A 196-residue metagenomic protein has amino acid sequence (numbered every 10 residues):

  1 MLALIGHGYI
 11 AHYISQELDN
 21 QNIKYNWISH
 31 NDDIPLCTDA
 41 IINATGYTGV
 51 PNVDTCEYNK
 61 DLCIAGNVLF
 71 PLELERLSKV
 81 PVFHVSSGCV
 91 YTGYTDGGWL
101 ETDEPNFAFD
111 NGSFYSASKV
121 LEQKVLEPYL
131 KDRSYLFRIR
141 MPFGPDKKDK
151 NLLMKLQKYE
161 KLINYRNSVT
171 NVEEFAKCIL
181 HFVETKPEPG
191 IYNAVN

Functional and structural regions predicted by a protein language model:
M1-Q21: N-terminal Rossmann NAD(P)H-binding glycine-rich loop of SDR-like oxidoreductase domains
I5, A44-T45, V82-G88, T92 (+1 more regions): SDR active-site strand-loop-helix element
I23-D33: A short beta-strand-loop structural module common to alpha/beta enzyme folds
N31-G66, R76: NAD(P)H-binding glycine-rich loop region in Rossmannoid oxidoreductase-like domains and their noncatalytic homologs
Y58-A65, L69, V90-F137, G144: Catalytic helix-loop patch of NAD(P)-dependent Rossmann-fold dehydrogenases
S78-P81, K131-D132: A short helix->loop->beta-strand "cap" motif at the edges of active sites that frequently abuts
K124-E174, L180-H181: NAD(P)-dependent short-chain dehydrogenase/reductase
E160-N164, I179, P187-N196: A recurrent short beta-strand within the Rossmann-like NAD(P)-dependent oxidoreductase core
